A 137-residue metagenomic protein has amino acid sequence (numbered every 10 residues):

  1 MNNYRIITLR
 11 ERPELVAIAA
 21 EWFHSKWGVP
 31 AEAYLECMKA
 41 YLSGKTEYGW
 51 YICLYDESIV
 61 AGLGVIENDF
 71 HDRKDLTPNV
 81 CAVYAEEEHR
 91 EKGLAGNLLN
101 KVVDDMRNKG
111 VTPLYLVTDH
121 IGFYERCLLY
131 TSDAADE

Functional and structural regions predicted by a protein language model:
M1-C37, W50-I52: Short amphipathic alpha-helix that is part of the acyltransferase structural core
Y41-T46: Short loop/turn motifs at secondary-structure junctions and domain boundaries
I52, S58-N68, N79, Y84: Conserved beta-strand in the GNAT
F70-L76: A short, polar/charged loop-to-alpha-helix boundary motif
E86, R90: Residue-level recognition of the GNAT/N-acetyltransferase active site
E91-D104: Conserved acetyl-CoA-binding loop-helix of GNAT-fold acetyltransferases
M106-T118: Conserved GNAT acetyl-CoA-binding A-motif
Y130-D136: Conserved small/polar residues in nucleotide/adenosyl-binding loops
